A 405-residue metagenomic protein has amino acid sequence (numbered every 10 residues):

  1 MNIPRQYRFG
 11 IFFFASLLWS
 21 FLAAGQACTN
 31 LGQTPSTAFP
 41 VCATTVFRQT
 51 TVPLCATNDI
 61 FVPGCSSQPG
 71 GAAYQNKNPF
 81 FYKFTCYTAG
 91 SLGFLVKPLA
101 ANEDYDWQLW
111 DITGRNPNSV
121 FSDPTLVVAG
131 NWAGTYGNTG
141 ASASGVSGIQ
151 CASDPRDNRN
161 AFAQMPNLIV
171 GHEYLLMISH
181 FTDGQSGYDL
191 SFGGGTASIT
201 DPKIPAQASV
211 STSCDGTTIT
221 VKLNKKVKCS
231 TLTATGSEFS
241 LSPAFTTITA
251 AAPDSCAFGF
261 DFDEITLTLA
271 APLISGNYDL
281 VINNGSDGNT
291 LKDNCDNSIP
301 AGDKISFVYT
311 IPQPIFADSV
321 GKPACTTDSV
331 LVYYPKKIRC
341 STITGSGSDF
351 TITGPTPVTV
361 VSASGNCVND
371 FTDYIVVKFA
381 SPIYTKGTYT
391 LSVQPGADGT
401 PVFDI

Functional and structural regions predicted by a protein language model:
M1-Q33, P355, C367: Bacterial Sec-dependent N-terminal signal peptides
Q26-N30, C55-E173, I178-Q185, T196: Acidic, Ser/Thr/Pro-rich low-complexity intrinsically disordered segments
T44, P124, S230, S255 (+5 more regions): Coil residues (strongly favoring Ser/Thr
R156-N160, G259-L267, N369-V377: Aromatic sugar-binding surface patches on proteins that engage polysaccharides or sugar-phosphate polymers
M177-I204, G302-V308: A recurrent domain-boundary module in secreted/ectodomain proteins
T200-S209, L273-G321, T385-I405: Acidic, Ser/Thr/Gly/Pro-rich low-complexity segments and short DxT(G/T)-type signature motifs
V210-T217, G321-D328: Short, solvent-exposed loop/linker segments at the N-terminal edge of repeated beta-sheet extracellular domains
T217-A257, K304-I305, D328-N366: Short, surface-exposed alpha-helix to beta-strand junction/turn motifs within ectodomains of secreted and cell-envelope
